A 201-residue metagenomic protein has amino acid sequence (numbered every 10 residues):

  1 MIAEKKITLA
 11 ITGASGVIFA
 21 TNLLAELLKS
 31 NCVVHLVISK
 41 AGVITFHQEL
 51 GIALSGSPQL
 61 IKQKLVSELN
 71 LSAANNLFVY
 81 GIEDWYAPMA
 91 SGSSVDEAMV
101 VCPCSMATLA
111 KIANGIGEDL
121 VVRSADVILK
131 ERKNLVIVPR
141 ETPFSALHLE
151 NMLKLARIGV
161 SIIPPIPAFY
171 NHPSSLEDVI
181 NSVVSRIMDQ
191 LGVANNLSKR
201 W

Functional and structural regions predicted by a protein language model:
I2-L135, T142-W201: A cross-family phosphate/adenosyl-ligand binding-site feature
